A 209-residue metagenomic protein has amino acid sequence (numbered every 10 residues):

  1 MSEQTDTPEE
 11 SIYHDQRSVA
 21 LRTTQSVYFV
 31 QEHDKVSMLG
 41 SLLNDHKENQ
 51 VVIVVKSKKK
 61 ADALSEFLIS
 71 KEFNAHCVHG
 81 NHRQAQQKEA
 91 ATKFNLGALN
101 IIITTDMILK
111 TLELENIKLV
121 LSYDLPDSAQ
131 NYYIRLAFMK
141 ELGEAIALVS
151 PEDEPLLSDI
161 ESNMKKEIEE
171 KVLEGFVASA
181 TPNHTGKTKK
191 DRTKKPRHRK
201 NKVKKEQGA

Functional and structural regions predicted by a protein language model:
M1-K35, E170-E174: Interdomain hinge/linker at the junction between the two RecA-like core domains of SF2 helicases
M1-P8, L68, L96, N163-M164 (+1 more regions): Basic Arg/Gly/Lys-rich low-complexity intrinsically disordered segments
S18-I69: Conserved interdomain hinge at the start of the Helicase C-terminal
K58-K60, H82-R83, M107-K110, L125-A129 (+2 more regions): Conserved nucleotide-binding/hydrolysis micro-motifs of P-loop NTPases
D62-F67, F73-K110, Y133: Conserved helicase ATPase core of P-loop NTP-dependent helicases/translocases
L112-D124, G143-A147: A short beta-strand element within the Helicase C-terminal
R135-S179: Conserved segment of the helicase C-terminal RecA-like domain
